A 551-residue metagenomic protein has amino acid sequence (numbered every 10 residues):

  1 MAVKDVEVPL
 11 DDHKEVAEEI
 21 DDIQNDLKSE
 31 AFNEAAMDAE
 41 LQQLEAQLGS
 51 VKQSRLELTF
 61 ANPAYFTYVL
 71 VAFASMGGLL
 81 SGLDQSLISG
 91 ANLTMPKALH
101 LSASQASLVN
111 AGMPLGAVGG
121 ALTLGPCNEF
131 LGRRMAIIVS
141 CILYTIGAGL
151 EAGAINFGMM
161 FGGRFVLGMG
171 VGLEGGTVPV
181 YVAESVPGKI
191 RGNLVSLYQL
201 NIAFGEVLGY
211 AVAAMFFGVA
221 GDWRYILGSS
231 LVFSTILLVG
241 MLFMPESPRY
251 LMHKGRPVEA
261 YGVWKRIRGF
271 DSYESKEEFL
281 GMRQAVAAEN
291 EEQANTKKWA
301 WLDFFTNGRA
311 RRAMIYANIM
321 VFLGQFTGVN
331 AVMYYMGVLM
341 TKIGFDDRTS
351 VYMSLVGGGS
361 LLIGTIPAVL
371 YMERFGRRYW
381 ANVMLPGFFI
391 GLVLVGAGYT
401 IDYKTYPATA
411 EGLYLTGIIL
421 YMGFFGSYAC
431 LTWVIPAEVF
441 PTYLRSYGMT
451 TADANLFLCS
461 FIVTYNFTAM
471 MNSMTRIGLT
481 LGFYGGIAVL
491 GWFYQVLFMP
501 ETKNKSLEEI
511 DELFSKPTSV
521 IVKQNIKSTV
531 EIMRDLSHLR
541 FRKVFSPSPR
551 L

Functional and structural regions predicted by a protein language model:
A2-I267, A287-L551: Alpha-helical transmembrane bundle of multi-pass membrane proteins
S272-N290: Short, well-structured alpha-helical segments
